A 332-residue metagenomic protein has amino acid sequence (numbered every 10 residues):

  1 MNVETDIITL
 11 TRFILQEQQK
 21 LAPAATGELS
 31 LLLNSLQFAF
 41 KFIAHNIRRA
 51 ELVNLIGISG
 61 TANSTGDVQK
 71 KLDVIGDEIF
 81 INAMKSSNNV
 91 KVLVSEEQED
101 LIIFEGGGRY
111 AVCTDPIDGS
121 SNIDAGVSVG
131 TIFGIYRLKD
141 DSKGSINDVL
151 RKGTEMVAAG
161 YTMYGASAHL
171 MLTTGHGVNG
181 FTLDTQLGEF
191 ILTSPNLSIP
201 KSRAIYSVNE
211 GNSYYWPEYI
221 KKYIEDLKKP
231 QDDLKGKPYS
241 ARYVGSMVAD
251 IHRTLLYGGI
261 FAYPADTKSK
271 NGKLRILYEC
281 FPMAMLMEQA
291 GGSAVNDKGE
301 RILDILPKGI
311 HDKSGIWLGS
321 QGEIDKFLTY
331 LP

Functional and structural regions predicted by a protein language model:
N2-N54, T61-N63, K71-P332: IMPase-like, lithium-sensitive Mg2+-dependent phosphomonoesterase catalytic core
